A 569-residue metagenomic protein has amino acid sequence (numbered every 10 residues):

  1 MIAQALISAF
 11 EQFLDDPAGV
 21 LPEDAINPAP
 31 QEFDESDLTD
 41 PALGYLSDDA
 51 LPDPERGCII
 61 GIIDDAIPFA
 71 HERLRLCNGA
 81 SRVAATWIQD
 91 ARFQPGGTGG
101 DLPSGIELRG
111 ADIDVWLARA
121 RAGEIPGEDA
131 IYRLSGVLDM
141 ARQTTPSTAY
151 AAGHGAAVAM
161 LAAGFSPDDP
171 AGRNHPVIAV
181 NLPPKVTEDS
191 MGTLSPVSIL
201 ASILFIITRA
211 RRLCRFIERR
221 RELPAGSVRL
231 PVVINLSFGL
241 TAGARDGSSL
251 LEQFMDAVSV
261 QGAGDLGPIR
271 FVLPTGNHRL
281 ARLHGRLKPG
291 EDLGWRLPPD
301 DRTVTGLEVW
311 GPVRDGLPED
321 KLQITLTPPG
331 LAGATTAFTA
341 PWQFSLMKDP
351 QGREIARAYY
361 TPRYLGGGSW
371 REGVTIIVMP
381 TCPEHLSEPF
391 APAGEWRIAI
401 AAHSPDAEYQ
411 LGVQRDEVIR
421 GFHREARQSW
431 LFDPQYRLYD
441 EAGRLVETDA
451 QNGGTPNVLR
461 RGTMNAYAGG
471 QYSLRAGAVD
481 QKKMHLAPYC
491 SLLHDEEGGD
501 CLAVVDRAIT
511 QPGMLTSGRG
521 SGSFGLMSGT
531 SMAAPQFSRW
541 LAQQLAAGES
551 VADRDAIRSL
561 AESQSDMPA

Functional and structural regions predicted by a protein language model:
I2-I62, A66-G79, V137-A151, P380-P389 (+2 more regions): N-terminal domain-start motif of subtilase-like serine proteases
F13-P17, S47-C58, R73-N78, R82 (+5 more regions): Mature extracellular/periplasmic domains of secretome proteins
P22-P28, N181-L182, I203-S248, P274 (+5 more regions): Short acidic, glycine-rich surface-loop motifs adjacent to enzyme active sites
L46-A201, L317-L322, G469-Y472, K483-H485 (+3 more regions): Subtilisin-like serine protease catalytic core
D64, G276, G529: Active-site glycine-centered loops adjacent to acidic/histidine catalytic or metal-binding residues that shape
D65-A156, D169-G172, F338-G394, A401-Q435 (+2 more regions): Active-site core segment of subtilase-fold serine proteases
I88-R92, D114, A120-G123, R282-E372 (+4 more regions): Extracellular S/T/G-rich loop segment that most often corresponds to the catalytic His/Ser-adjacent loop
A159-A162, P167, V180-K185, R209-L213 (+5 more regions): Hydrolase catalytic cores
